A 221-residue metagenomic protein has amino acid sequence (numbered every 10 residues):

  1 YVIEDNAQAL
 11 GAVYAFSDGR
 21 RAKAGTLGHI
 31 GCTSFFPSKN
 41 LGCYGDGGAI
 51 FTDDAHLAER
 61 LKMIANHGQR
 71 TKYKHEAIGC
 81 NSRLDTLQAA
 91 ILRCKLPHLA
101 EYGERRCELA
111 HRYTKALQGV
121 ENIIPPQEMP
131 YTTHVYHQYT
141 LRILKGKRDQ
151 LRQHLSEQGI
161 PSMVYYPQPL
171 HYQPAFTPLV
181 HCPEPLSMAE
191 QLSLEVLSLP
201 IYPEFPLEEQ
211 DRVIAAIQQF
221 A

Functional and structural regions predicted by a protein language model:
Y1-S34: Conserved PLP phosphate-binding loop immediately N-terminal to the Schiff-base lysine helix in PLP-dependent enzymes
I3-E4, G28, S38, G45 (+2 more regions): Residue-level micro-sites within transmembrane alpha helices that shape and flank functional polar/acidic positions
A9, V13-G19, D53-A221: PLP-dependent aminotransferase class I/II
T26-K62, Q69, A89: Active-site PLP attachment segment
